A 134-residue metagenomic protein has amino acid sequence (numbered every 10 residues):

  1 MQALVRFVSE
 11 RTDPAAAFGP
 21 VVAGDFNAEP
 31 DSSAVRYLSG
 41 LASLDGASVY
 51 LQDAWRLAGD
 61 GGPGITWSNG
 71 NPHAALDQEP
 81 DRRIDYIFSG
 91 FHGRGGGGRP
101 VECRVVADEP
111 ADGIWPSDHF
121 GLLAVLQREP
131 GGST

Functional and structural regions predicted by a protein language model:
M1-V5: Charged helix-capping and loop-helix junction motifs
R6-V21, A28-T134: Metal-dependent phosphoester-hydrolase catalytic domains
